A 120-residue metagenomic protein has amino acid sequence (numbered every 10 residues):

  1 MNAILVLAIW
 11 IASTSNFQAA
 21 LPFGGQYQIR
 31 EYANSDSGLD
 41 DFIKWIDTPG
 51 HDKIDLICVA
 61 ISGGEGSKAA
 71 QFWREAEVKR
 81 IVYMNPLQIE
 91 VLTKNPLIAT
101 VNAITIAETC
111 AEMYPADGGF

Functional and structural regions predicted by a protein language model:
M1-F120: Phosphate- and other anionic-substrate recognition elements at nucleic-acid/protein interfaces
